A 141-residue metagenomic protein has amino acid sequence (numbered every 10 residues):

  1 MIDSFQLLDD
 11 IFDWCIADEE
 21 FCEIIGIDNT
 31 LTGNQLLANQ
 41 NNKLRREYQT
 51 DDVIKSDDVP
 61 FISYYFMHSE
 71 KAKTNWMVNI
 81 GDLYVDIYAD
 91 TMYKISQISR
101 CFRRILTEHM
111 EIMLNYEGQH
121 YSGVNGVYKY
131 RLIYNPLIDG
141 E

Functional and structural regions predicted by a protein language model:
M1-H68: Small/polar-rich, solvent-exposed N-terminal microdomains that initiate assembly or binding
M1-I24, M67-V78, M113-E141: Short, charged interaction patches at domain edges and termini
I11, I98-R103: Short amphipathic alpha-helices in soluble, non-transmembrane regions that often serve as interface/regulatory elements
I80-Y84: Short, solvent-exposed beta-strand edge segments and adjacent coil->beta transition regions
I87-K94: A generic structural motif
R103-I112: A common structural junction motif
